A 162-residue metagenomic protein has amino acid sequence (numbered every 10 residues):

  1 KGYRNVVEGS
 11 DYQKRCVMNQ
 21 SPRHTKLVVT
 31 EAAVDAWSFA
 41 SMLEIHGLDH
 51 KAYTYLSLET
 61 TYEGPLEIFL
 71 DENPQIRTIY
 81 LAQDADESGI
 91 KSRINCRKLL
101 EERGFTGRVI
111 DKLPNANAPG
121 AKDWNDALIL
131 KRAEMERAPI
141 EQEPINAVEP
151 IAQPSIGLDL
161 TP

Functional and structural regions predicted by a protein language model:
K1-E72: Phosphate-handling DNA/RNA-contact segment within nucleic-acid enzymes
S41-P162: TOPRIM fold recognition
